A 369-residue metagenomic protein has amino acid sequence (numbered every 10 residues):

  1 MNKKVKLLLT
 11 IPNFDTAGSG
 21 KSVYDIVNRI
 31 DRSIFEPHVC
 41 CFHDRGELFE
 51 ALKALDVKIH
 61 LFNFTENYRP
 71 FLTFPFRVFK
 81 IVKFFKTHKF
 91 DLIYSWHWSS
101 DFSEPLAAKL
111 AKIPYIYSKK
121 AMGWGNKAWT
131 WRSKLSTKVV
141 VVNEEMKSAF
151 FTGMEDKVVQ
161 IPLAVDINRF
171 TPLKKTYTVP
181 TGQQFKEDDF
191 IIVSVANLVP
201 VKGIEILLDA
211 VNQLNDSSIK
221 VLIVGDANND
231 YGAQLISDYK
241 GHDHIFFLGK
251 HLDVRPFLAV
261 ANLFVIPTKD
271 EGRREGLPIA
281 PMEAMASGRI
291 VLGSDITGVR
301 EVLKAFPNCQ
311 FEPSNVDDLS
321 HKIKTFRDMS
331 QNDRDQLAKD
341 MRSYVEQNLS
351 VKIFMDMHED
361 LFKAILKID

Functional and structural regions predicted by a protein language model:
A17-D25, F190, S194-Q213, D230 (+3 more regions): A conserved mid-protein helix/loop that constitutes part of the nucleotide-sugar donor-binding site
G18, R169, N332-A364: A charged, aromatic-enriched C-terminal amphipathic alpha-helix characteristic of glycosyltransferases across folds
C41, A286-G293: Short hydrophobic beta-strand element within catalytic cores of glycosyltransferases and related nucleotide-activated
G46-K53, K220-H244: Short, structured helix-loop element that forms part of the nucleotide-activated donor/catalytic region
S95-D101, K119-K120: Short His-centered aromatic/hydrophobic patch
P114-E144, F151-G153: A conserved, positively charged/aromatic
S136-L173: Donor nucleotide-sugar binding/catalytic pocket of nucleotide-sugar-dependent glycosyltransferases
A305-D317, T325-Q331: Conserved acidic donor-binding segment of nucleotide-sugar-dependent glycosyltransferases
